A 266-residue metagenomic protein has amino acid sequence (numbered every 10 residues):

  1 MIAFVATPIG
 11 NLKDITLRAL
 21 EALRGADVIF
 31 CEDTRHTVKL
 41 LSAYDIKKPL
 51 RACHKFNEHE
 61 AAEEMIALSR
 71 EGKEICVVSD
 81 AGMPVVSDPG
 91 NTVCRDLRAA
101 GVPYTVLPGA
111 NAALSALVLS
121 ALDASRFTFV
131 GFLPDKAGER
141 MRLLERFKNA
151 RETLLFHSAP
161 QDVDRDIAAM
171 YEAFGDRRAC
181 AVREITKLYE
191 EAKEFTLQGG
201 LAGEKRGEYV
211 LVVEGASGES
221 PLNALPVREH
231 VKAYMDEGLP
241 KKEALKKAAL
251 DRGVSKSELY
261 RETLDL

Functional and structural regions predicted by a protein language model:
M1-F56: Glycine-rich, flexible N-terminal cofactor/catalytic loop recognition
M1-V5, E71-S79, F127, E152-F156 (+1 more regions): Generic beta-sheet signal
L23-I29, G101-Y104, T153-L154: Short active-site oxyanion
C31, V106-G109, F156, A181: General beta-strand structural signal in soluble alpha/beta enzymes
A52-H59, L133-A137: Conserved helicase motor
R70-V130: Short glycine-cluster motifs
E74, T153, H157-L266: A contiguous loop/helix-start segment that scaffolds small-molecule binding in enzyme catalytic cores
F127-N149: A short, charged helix-loop
